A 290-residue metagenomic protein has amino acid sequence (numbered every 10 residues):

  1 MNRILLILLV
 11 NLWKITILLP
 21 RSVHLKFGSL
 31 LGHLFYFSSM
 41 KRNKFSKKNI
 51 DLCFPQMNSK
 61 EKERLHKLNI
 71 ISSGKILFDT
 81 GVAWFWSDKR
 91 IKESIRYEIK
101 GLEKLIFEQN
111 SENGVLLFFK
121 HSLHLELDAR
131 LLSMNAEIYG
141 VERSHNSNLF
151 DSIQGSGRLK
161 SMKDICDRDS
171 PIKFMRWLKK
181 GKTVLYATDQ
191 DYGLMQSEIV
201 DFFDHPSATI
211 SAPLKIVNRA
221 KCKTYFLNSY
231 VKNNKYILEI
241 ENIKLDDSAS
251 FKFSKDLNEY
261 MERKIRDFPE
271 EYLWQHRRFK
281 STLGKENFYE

Functional and structural regions predicted by a protein language model:
M1-L116, S152-I153, M162: Membrane-anchoring hydrophobic helices of lipid-metabolizing enzymes
L18, C53-Q56, N135, K160 (+2 more regions): Alpha-helical structural context
I50, R158, I216-V217: Structural element of the ATP-grasp superfamily
K60, K67, F107-S111, M134 (+1 more regions): Non-catalytic C-terminal accessory region of glycerolipid acyltransferases and related lyso-lipid remodeling enzymes
I95-I99, S147, D164-R168, P206-S207 (+1 more regions): A conditional alpha-helix N-cap/helix-loop micro-motif detector
N113-D169, L194-D201: Catalytic core of membrane glycerolipid acyltransferases/transacylases, capturing the structured, soluble-facing
